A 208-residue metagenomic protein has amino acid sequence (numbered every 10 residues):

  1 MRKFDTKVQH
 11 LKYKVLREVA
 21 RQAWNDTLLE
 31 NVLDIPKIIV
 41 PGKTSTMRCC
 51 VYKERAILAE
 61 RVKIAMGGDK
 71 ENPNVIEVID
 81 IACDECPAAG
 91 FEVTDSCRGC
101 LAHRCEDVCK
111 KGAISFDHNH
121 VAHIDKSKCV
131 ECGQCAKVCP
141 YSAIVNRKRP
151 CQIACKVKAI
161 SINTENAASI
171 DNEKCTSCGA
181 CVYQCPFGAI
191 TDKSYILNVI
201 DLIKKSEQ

Functional and structural regions predicted by a protein language model:
M1-V138, S142-A154, K158: Ferredoxin-type iron-sulfur electron-transfer modules and their immediate structural context
Y141-S142, R147-Q208: Iron-sulfur-cluster electron-transfer modules
